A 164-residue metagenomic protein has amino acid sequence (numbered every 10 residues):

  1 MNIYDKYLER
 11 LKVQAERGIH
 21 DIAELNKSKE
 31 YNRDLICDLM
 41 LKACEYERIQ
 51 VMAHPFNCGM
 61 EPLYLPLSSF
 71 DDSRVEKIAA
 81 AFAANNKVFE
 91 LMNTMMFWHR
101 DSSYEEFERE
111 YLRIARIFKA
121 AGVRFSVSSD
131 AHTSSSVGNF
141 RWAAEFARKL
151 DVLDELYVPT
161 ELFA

Functional and structural regions predicted by a protein language model:
M1-N85, E90: Extended substrate/RNA-proximal surfaces in nucleic-acid metabolism proteins
L8, L65-A164: Charged catalytic cores and adjacent phosphate/nucleic-acid-binding surfaces used for phosphate/nucleic-acid chemistry
